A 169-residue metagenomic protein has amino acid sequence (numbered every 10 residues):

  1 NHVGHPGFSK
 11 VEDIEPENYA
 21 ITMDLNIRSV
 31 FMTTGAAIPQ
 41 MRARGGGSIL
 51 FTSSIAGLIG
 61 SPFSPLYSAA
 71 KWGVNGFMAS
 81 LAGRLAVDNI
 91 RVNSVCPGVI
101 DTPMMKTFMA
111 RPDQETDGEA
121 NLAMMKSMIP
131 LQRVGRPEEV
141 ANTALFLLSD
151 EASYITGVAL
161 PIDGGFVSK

Functional and structural regions predicted by a protein language model:
H2-G7, G165: Conserved NAD(P)H cofactor-binding loop of Rossmann-fold oxidoreductase domains
K10-V11, E15-A20, M125: Substrate-binding pocket helix/loop in short-chain dehydrogenase/reductase
E12, I59-L66, V87-D88, Q132 (+2 more regions): Active-site loop immediately N-terminal to the catalytic Tyr-X3-Lys motif of short-chain dehydrogenase/reductase
T34, A70: Active-site helix of classical SDR
P39, G83-V87, S153: Alpha-helical segment proximal to the catalytic Tyr-Lys
S54: Residue(s) in the substrate-gating loop at a strand-loop-helix junction that position the organic substrate next
R133-I162, V167: C-terminal substrate-recognition "lid" of short-chain dehydrogenase/reductases
